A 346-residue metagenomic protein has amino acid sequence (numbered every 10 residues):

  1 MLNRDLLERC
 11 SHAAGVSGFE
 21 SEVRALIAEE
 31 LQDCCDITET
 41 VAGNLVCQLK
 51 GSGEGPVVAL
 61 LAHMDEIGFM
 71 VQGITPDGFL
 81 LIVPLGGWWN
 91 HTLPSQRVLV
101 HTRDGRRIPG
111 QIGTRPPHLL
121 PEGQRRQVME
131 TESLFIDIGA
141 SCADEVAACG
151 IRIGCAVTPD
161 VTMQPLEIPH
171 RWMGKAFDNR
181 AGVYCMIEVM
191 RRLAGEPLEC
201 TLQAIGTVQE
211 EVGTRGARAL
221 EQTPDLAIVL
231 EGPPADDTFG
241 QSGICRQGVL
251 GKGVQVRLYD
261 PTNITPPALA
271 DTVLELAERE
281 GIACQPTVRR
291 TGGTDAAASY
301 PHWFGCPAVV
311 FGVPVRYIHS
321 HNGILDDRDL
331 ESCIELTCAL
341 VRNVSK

Functional and structural regions predicted by a protein language model:
M1-K346: N-terminal hydrophobic/helix-forming segments and targeting peptides
